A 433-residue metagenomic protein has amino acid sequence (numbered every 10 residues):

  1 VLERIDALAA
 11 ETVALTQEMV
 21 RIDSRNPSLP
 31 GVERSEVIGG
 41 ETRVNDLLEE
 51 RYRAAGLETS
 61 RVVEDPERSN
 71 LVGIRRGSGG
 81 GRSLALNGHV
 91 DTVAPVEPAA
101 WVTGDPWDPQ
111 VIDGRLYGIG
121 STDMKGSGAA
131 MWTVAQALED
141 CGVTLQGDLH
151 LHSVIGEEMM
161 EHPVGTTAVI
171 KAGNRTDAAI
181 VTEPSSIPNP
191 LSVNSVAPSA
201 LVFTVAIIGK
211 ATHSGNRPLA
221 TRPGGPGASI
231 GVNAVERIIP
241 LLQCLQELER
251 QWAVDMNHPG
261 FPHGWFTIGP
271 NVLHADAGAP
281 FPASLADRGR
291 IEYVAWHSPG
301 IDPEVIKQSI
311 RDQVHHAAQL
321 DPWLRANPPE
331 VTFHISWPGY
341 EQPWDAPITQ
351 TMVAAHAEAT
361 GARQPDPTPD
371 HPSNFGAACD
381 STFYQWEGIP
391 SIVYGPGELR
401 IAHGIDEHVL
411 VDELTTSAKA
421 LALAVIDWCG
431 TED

Functional and structural regions predicted by a protein language model:
V1-Y117, D140, T144-L145: Acidic/His- and Gly-rich active-site-bordering loop/insert found across diverse amide/peptide-bond hydrolases
R4-A7, T42, N189, T204-D433: Metal-dependent amide/peptide-bond hydrolase catalytic core, centered on the "pita-bread" metallohydrolase fold
S60, L84-L86, H152, A178-I180 (+3 more regions): Hydrophobic/aromatic beta-strand patches that form the interior of the parallel beta-sheet core in alpha/beta enzyme
N87-G88, S153-V154, I180-E183, A206-I208 (+1 more regions): Short beta-strand segments
G104, P198-A200, S284-R288: Short, solvent-exposed loop/turn segments at the edges of secondary structure
D113-T122, P223-G225: A short glycine/serine-rich beta->alpha loop
M124-P198, C429-D433: Acidic/histidine-rich catalytic neighborhood of metal-dependent amide-processing enzymes
